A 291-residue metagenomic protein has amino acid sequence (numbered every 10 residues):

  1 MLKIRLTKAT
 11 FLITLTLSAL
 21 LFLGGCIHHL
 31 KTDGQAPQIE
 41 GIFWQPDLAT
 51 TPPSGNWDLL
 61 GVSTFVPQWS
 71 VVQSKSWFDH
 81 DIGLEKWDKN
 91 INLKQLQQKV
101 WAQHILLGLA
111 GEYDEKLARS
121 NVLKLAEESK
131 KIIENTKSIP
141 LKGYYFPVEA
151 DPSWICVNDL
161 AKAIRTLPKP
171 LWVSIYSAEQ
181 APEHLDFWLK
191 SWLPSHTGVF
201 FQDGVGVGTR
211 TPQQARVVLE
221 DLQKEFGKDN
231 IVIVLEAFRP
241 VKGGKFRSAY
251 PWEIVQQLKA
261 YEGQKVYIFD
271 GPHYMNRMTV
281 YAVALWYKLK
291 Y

Functional and structural regions predicted by a protein language model:
L2-I13: Bacterial N-terminal signal peptides that target proteins for export
I13-F22: Bacterial N-terminal signal peptides
I27-Y291: Glycan-processing catalytic domains of CAZymes
